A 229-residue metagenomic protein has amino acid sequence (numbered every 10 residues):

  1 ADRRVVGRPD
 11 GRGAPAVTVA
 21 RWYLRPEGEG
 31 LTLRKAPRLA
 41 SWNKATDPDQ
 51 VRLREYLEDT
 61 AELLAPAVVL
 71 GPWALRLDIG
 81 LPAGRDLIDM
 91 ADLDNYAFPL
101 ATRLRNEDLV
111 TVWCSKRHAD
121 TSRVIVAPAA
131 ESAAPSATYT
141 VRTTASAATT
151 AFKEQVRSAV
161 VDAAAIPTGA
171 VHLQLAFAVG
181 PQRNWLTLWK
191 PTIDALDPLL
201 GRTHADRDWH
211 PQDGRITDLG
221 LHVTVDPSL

Functional and structural regions predicted by a protein language model:
D2-L229: Acidic, proline/glycine-enriched N-terminal capping motif
